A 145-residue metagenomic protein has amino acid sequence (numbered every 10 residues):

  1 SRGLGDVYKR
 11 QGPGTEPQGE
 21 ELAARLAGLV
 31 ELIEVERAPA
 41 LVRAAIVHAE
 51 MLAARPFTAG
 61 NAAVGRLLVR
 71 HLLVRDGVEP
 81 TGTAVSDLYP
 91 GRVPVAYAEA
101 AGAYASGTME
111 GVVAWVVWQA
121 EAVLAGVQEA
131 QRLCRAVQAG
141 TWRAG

Functional and structural regions predicted by a protein language model:
S1-G145: FIC/Doc superfamily catalytic core
